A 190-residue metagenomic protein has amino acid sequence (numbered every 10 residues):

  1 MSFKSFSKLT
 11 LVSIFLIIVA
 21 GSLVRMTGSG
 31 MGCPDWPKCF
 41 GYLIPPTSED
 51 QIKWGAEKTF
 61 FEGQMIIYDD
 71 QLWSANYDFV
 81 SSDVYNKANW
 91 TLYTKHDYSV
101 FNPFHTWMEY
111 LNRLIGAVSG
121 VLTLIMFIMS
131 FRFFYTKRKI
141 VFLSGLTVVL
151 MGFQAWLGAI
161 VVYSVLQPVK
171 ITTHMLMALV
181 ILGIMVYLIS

Functional and structural regions predicted by a protein language model:
M1-S2, R132-V141: Membrane-interface helix-boundary motifs at transmembrane edges
F6-G30, G41: N-terminal signal-anchor transmembrane alpha helix
S7, K137-V148: Membrane-interfacial loop-to-transmembrane alpha-helix junctions, especially the N-terminal start
L23-R25, N89-L92, M151-Q167: C-terminal ends of transmembrane alpha-helices and the immediately adjacent extracellular/lumenal or cytosolic loop
E57-S119: Individual transmembrane alpha-helix segments
L111-Y135: Selective detector of the "anchor" transmembrane alpha-helix that sits immediately C-terminal
S119-I125, A178-S190: Hydrophobic cores of alpha-helical transmembrane segments in multi-pass inner/ER membrane proteins, independent
S164-M177: Non-cytosolic membrane-interface motifs at loop->transmembrane helix junctions
